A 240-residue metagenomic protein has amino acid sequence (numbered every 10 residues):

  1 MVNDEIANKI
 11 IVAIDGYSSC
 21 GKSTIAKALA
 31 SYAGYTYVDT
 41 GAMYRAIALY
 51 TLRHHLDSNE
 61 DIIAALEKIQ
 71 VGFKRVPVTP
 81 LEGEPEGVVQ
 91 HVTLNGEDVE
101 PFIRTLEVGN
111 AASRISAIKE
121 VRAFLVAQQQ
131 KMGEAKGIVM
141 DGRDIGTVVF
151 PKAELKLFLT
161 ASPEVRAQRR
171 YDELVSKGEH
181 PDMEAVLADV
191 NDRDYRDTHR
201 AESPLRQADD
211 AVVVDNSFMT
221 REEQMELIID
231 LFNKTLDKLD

Functional and structural regions predicted by a protein language model:
V2-E5, T93-E100, Y171-E179, R196 (+1 more regions): NTP-dependent small-molecule kinase module
I14: Hydrophobic anchor at the beta1->P-loop junction of P-loop NTPases
S19-C20: ATP-binding Walker
S23: Walker A/P-loop
Y32-R104: N-terminal phosphate/diphosphate-binding loop that engages ATP/GTP or pyrophosphate donors across diverse enzyme folds
E100-A112, S116-E179: ATP-dependent NMP and nucleoside kinases share a basic, alpha-helical "lid"
D144-I145, V149, L157-Q168, K177-E202 (+3 more regions): Anionic, Ser/Thr-rich low-complexity intrinsically disordered regions
